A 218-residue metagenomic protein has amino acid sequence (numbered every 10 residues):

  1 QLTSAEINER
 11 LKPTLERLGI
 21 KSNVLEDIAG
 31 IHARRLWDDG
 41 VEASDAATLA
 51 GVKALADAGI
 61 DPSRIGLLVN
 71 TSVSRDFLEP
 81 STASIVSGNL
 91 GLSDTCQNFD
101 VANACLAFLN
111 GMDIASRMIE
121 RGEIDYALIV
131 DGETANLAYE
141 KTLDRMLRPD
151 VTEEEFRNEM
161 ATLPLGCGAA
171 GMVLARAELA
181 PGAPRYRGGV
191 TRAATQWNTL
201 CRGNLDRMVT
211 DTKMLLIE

Functional and structural regions predicted by a protein language model:
Q1-G40, V151-I217: Condensing-enzyme catalytic core mediating Claisen C-C bond formation in acyl metabolism
S4, E79-S81, D113, A138-L143: Short acidic, glycine/serine/threonine-rich loops at helix termini
S22-I28, H32-D45, V73-Y126: Conserved catalytic cysteine-centered active-site region of acyl-thioester-dependent Claisen-condensing enzymes
A47-A54, G111-A115, V173-L174: Buried hydrophobic packing segments
A50-G66, K213-E218: Phosphate/pyrophosphate-binding loops at sites that engage ATP/ADP/AMP, CoA/4′-phosphopantetheine, polyphosphate
P62-G66, S93-Q97, R121-A127, E159-M160 (+2 more regions): Short coil/turn connectors at secondary-structure junctions
T71, A102, A127-E133, L174: Short beta-strand segments
S116, E120-T162: Flexible, glycine-rich active-site loops centered on histidine and acidic residues that chelate a metal or position
